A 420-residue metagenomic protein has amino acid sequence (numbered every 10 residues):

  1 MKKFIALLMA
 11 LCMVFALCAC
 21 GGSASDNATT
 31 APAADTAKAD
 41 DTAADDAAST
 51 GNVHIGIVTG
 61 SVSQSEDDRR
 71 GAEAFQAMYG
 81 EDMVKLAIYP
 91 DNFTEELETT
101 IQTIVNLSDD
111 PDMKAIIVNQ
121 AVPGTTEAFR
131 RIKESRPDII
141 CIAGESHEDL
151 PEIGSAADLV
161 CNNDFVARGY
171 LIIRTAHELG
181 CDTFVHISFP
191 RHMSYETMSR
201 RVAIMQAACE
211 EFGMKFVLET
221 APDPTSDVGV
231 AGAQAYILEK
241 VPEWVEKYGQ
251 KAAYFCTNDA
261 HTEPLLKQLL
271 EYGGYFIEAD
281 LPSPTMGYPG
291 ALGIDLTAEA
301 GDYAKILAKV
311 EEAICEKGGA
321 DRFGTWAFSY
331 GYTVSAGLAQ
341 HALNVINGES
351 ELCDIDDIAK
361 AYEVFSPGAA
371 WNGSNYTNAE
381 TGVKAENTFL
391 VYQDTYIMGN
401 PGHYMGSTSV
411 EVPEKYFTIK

Functional and structural regions predicted by a protein language model:
C18-T30: Bacterial lipoprotein signal-peptidase II cleavage site
T50-G80, V84-Q102, I117-P123: Extracytoplasmic "Venus flytrap"
I55-T59, D110-A121, I139-G144, V185-I187 (+4 more regions): Periplasmic-binding protein-like
A72, F165-L218, A342: An alpha-beta-alpha
L97-K114, R131, A231-Q250: Short, well-structured alpha-helical segments in soluble
R131-F165: Flexible loop/hinge segments that line or gate small-molecule binding clefts
L159-V185, Y236, I306-V310, C315 (+1 more regions): Hydrophobic alpha-helical segments within soluble ligand-binding/sensing domains
G318-G331, L343-E411, I419: Segments of small-molecule ligand-sensing domains
